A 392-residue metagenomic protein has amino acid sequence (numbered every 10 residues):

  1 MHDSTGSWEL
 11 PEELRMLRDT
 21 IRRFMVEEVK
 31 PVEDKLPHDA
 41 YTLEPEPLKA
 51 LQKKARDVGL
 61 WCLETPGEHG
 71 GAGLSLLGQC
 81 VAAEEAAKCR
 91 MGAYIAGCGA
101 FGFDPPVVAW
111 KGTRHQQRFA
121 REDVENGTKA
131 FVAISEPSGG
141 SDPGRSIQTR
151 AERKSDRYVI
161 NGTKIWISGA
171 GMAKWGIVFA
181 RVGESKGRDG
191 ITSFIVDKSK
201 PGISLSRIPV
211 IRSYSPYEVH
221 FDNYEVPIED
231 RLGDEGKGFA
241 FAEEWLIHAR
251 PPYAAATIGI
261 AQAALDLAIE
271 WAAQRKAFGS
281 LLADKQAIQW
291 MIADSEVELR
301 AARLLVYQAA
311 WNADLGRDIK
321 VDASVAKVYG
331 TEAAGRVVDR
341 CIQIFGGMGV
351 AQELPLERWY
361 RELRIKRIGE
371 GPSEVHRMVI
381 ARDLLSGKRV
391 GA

Functional and structural regions predicted by a protein language model:
M1-C89, A93-Y94, G99, K111-H115 (+4 more regions): Alpha-helical interface subdomain recognition
F103-K111, V132-A133, S185: Flexible, glycine-rich active-site loops centered on histidine and acidic residues that chelate a metal or position
N126-S135: A short, Trp-centered hydrophobic/proline-enriched beta-strand micro-motif
G139-P143, Y158: Hydrophobic, small-residue-rich alpha-helical packing segments that form membrane-like cores
G140, I165-G171, I211, H248-P252 (+1 more regions): Glycine-rich phosphate/pyrophosphate-binding beta-alpha loops
S146-I147, S199-E225: Flexible, small-/acidic-enriched active-site or ligand-binding loops
Q148, D156-R157, N161-S204: A short core secondary-structure module
Y217-A242: A short, charged helix-loop
